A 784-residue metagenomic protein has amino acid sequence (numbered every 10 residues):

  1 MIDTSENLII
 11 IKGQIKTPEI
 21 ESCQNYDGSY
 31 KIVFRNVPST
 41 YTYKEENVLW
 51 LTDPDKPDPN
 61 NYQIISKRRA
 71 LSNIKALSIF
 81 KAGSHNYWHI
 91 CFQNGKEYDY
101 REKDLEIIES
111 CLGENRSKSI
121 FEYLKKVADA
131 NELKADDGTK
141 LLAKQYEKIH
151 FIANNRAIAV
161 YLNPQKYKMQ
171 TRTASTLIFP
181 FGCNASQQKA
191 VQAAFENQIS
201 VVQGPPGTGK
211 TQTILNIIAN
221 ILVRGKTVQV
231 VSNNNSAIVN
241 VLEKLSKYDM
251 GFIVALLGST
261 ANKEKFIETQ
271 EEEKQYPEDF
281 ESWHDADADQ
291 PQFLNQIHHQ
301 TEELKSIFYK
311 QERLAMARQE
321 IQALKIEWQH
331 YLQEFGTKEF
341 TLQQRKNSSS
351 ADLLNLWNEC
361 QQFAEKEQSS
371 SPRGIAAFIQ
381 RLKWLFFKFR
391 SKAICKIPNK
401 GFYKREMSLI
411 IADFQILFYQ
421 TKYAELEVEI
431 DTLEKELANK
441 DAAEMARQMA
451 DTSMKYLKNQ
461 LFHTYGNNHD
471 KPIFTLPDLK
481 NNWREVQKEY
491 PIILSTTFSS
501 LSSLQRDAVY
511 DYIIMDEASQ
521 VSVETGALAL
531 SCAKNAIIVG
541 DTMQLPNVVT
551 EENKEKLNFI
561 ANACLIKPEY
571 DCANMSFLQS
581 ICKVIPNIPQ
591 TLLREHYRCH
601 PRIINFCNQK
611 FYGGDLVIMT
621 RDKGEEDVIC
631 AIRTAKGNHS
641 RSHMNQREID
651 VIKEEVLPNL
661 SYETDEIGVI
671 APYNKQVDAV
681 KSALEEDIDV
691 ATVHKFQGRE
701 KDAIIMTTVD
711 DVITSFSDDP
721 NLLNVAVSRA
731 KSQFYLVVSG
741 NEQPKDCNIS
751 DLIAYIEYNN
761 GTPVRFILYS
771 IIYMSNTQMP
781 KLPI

Functional and structural regions predicted by a protein language model:
M1, S22-Q24, S78-G83, H89-I90 (+11 more regions): A general structural signal for short secondary-structure junctions and capping/turn motifs
M1-P54, Q63, F252, S259-E264 (+1 more regions): Charged C-terminal transducer/switch regions of large nucleotide-driven machines
S39-V48, D53-A193, K263-W283, F462 (+1 more regions): Pre-P-loop entry segment of helicase/translocase ATPase cores
S72-A82, F92-Y100, Y167-E281, T341-S370 (+3 more regions): ASCE P-loop NTPase helicase motor core
H89-C91, E109, F121-K125, V191 (+19 more regions): Generic hydrophobic alpha-helical scaffold/packing signal
E114-G182, I307-R313, C360-V509: Conserved helicase NTPase catalytic core signature
P180, V228-V231, W283-A286, F293 (+7 more regions): Hydrophobic alpha-helical scaffolding
F498-Y512, S519-I784: Conserved helicase motor core of SF1/SF2 NTP-dependent helicases
